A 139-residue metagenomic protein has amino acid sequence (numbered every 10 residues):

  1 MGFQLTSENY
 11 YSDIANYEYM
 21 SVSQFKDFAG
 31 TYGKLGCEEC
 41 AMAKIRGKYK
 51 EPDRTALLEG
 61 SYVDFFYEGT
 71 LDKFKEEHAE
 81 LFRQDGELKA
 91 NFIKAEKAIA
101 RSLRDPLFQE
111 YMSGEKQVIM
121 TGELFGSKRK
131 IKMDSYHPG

Functional and structural regions predicted by a protein language model:
M1-M133: Metal-dependent nuclease catalytic cores that hydrolyze phosphodiester bonds in DNA/RNA, characterized by
M133-G139: Active-site beta-strand-loop-beta-strand hairpin of nuclease catalytic cores that positions key catalytic residues
